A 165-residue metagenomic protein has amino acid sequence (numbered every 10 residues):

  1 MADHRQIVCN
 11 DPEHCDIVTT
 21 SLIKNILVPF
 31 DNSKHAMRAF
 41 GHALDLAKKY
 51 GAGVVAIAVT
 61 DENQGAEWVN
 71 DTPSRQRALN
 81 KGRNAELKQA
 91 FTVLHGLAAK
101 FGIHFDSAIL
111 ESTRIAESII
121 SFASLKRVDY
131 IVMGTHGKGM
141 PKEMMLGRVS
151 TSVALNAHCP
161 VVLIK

Functional and structural regions predicted by a protein language model:
M1-S21, G96-I131: Structural beta-alpha unit
H4-I17, A58-Q89: Acidic, proline/glycine-rich short linear motifs
V18-S74, L97-D106: Small/aliphatic-rich secondary-structure junction motif
A39, A66-V69, E117-I120, E143-M145: Short, well-ordered secondary-structure micro-motifs
D71-R75, A123-K126, V149-S150: Short, hinge-like loop/turn segments at secondary-structure boundaries
Y130-L155: Glycine-rich, Arg-bearing micro-motifs that act as flexible, cationic patches
V161-K165: Short hydrophobic/aromatic patches at helix-to-coil boundaries
